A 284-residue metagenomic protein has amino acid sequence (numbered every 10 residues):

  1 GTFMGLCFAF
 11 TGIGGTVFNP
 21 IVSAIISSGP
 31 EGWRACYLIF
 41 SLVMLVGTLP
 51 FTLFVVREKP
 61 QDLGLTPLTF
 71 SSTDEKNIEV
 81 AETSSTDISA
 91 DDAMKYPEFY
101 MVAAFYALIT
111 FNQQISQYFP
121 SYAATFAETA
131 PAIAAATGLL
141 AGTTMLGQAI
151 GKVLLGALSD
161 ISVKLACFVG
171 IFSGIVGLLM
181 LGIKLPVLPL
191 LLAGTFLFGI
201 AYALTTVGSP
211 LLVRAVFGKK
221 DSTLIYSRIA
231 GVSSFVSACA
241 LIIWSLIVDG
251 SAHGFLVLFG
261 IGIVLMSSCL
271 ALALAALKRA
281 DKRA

Functional and structural regions predicted by a protein language model:
L6, G15-T16, V216-S251: A late C-terminal transmembrane helix in Major Facilitator Superfamily
G12-I13, G142-L146, S234-F235: Short hydrophobic/small-residue motifs within alpha-helical transmembrane segments of multi-pass transporter-like
T16, Q114, G199-V207, A238: Small-residue-rich segments within alpha-helical transmembrane domains of MFS-like 12-TM solute carriers
N19-V22, D91-L155: Extracytoplasmic gate region of multi-pass secondary transporters
P20-P30, A123-A124, L158-S159, I243-A252: Interfacial helix-cap and linker-helix signal at transmembrane-aqueous boundaries of multi-pass secondary transporters
A35-F54, V257-A275: Symmetry-related core transmembrane helices of the 12-TM Major Facilitator Superfamily/SLC fold
R57-D87, K282-A284: Flexible cytoplasmic inter-helical loops of multi-pass small-molecule transporters
A135-L154, I161-L212: C-terminal transmembrane helical hairpin of 12-TM major facilitator-type secondary transporters
